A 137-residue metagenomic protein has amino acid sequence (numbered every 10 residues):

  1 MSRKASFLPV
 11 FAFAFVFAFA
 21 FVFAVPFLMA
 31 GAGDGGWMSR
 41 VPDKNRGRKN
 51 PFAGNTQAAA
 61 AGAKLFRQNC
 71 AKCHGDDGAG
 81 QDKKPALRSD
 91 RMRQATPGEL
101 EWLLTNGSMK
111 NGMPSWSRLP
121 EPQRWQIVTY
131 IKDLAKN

Functional and structural regions predicted by a protein language model:
M1-K4: N-terminal secretory signal peptides that target proteins for export/translocation
P9-F27: Compositionally biased, intrinsically disordered low-complexity segments enriched for polar/charged residues
F21, F27-M38: Bacterial Sec-dependent signal peptides at the C-terminal "C-region" and cleavage site
D34, L87-K136: Extracytoplasmic electron-transfer domains, predominantly the class I c-type cytochrome c fold
G35-L65: Electrostatic cytochrome c docking/interface patches
F52-A63, G75, A79-T105: Gly/Gly-Pro-rich "capping" loops immediately C-terminal to redox-active cysteine motifs in periplasmic/lumenal
G62, F66-D76, I127-I131: The canonical Cys-X-X-Cys-His
Q68-A71, P85, N111: Glycine-centered loop/turn positions within well-structured domains that cap or flank conserved ligand/cofactor-binding
